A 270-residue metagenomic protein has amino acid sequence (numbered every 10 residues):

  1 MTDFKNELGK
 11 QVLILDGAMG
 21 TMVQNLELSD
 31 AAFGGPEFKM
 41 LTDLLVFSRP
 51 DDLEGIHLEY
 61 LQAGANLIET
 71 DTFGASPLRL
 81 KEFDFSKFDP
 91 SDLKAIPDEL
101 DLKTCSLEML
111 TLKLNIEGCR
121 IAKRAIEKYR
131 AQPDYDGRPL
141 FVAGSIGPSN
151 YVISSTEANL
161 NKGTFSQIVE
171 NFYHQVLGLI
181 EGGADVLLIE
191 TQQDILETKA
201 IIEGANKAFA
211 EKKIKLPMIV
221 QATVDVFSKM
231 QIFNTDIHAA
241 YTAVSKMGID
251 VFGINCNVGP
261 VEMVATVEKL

Functional and structural regions predicted by a protein language model:
M1-L270: Domain-level signal for soluble alpha/beta catalytic cores
